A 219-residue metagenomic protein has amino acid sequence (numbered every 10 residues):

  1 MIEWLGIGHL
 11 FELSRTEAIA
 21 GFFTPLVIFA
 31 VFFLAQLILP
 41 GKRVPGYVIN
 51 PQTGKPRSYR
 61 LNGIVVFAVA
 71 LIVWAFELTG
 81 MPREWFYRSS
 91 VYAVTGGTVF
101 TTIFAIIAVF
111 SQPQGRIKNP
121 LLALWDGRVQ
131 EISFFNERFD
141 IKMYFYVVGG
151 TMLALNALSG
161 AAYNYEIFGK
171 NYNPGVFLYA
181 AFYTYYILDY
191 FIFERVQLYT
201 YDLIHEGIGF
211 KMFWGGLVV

Functional and structural regions predicted by a protein language model:
M1-V218: Membrane-anchoring alpha-helices and their flanking helix-loop junctions
